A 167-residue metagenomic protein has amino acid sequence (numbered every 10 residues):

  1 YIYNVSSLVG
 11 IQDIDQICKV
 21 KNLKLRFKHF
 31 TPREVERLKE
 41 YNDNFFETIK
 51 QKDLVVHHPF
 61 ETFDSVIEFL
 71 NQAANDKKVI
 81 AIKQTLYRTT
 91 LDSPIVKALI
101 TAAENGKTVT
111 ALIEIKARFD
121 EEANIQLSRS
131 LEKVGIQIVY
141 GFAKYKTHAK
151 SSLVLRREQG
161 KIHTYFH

Functional and structural regions predicted by a protein language model:
Y1-H167: N-terminal localization/anchoring segments of enzymes in phospholipid and broader phosphate metabolism
